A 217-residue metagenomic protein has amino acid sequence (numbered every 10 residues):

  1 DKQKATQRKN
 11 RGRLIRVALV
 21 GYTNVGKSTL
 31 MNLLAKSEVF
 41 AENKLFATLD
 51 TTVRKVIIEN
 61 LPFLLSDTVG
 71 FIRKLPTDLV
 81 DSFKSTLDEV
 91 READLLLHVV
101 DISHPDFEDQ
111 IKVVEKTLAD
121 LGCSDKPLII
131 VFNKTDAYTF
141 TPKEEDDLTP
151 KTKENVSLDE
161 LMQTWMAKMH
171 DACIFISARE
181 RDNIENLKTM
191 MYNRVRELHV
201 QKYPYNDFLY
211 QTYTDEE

Functional and structural regions predicted by a protein language model:
D1-K36, P105, D109, K116-E217: C-terminal-of-GTPase-core extension/linker across diverse P-loop GTPases
D1-R91: Conserved G1/Walker A P-loop phosphate-binding module
P62, A93-L96, L128-I129: The start of beta-strands in P-loop NTPase/AAA+ ATPase cores
L65, V99, V131: Generic enzyme active-site microenvironment
S66, E92-L96, M166-D171: Short acidic (Asp/Glu) and glycine-rich catalytic loops that position anionic groups and cofactors
T68-V69, L75, I102-S103, K134-T135: Conserved Walker B
L79, D109-Q110: Residues at alpha-helix caps and immediate loop-helix transition turns in enzyme cores, especially N- and C-cap
L79-H104, K116-C123: Inter-motif core of Ras-like GTPase G domains
